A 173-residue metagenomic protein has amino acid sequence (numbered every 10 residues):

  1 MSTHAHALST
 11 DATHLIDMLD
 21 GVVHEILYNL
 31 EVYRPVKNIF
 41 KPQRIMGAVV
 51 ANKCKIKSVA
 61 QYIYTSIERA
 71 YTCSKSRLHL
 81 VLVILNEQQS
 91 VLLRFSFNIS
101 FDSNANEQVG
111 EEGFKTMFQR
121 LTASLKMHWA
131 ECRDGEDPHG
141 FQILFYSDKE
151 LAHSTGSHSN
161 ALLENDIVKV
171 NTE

Functional and structural regions predicted by a protein language model:
M1-E173: Long protein-protein interaction modules used by eukaryotic assembly/scaffold proteins
